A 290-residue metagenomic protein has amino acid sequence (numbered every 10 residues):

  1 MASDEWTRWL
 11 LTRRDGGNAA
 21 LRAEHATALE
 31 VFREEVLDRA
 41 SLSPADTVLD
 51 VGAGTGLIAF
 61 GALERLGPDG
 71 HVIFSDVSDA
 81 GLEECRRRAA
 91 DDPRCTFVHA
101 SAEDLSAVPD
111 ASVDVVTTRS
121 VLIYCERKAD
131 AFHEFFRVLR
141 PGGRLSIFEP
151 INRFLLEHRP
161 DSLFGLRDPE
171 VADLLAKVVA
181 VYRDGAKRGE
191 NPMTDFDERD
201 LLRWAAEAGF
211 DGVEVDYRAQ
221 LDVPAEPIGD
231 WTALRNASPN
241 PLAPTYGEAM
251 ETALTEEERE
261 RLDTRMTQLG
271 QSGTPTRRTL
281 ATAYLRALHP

Functional and structural regions predicted by a protein language model:
M1-S43, L57-G61, R65, G81-E84 (+2 more regions): Conserved class I S-adenosyl-L-methionine
A2-E24, G212-P275: C-terminal helical/coil "lid" or tail adjacent to the Rossmann-like core of SAM-dependent
L49-V51, T55-L105: Class I SAM-dependent methyltransferase SAM/SAH-binding core
E103-V115: A short acidic, Gly/Pro-enriched loop at the edge of an enzyme's catalytic core that lines a small-molecule cofactor
V115-A129, I151: A short SAM/SAH-binding and catalytic strip from SAM-dependent methyltransferases
A129-R144: A short glycine-rich, Lys/Arg-flanked "PGG" loop and its adjoining helix->strand segment in the class I
S146-A176: Conserved class I S-adenosyl-L-methionine
M193-A208: Short alpha-helix
